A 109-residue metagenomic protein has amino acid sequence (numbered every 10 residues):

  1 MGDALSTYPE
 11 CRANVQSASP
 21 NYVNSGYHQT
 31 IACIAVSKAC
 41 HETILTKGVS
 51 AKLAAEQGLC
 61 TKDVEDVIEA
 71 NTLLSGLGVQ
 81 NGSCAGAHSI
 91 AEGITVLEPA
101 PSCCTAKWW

Functional and structural regions predicted by a protein language model:
M1-A32: A glycine/threonine-rich phosphate-anchoring loop and its flanking beta-alpha core in nucleotide/phosphate-binding
S25-W109: Active-site segments that bind and position negatively charged phosphate/pyrophosphate groups
